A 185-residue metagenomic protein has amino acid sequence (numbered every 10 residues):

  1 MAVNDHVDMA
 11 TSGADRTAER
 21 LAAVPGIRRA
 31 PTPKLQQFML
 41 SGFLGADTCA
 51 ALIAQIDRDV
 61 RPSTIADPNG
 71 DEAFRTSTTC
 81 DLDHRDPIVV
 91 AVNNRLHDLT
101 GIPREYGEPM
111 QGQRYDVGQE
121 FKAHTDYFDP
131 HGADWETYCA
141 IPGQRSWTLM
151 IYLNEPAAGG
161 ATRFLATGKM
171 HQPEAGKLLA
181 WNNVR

Functional and structural regions predicted by a protein language model:
M1-A180, V184-R185: Fe(II)/2-oxoglutarate oxygenase catalytic core
